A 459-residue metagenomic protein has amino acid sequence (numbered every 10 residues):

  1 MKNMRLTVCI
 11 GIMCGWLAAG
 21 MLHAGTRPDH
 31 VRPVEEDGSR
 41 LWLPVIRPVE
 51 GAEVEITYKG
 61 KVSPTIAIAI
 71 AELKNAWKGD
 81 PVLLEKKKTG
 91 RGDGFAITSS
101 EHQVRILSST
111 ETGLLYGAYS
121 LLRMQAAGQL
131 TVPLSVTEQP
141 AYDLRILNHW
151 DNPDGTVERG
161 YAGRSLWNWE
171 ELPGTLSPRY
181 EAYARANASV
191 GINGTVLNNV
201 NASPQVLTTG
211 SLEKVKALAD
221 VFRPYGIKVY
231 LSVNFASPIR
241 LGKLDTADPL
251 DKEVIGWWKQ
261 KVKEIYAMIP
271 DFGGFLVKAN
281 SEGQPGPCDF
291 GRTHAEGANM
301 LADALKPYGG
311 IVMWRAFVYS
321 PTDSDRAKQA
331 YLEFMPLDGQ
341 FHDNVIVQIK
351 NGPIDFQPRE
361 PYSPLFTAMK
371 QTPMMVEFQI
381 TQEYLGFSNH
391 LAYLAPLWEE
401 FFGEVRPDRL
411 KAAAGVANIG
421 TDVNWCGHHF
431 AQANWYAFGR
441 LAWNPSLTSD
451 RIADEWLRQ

Functional and structural regions predicted by a protein language model:
K2-R5, A267, P285, R292-Q459: Substrate-binding groove of N-acetylhexosamine-processing glycoside hydrolases
C9-G20: Bacterial N-terminal signal peptides
A24-V104, S109-T112, T131-P133: Acidic, contiguous N-terminal accessory segments
G51-E53, L144, G226, F272-G274 (+3 more regions): A general structural motif
I56-P64, L107-S108, W169-P173, P287-F290 (+1 more regions): Second-shell loop/turn segments in exported
P64, A69-E72, G90-G94, S99-L276 (+2 more regions): Feature activates predominantly on carbohydrate-active enzymes
H149-D151, N199, L231-F235, A279 (+3 more regions): A cross-domain feature marking catalytic cores of carbohydrate-active enzymes and several ubiquitous metabolic/repair
D154-V157, N187, N201-V206, A236-R240 (+6 more regions): Flexible loop/turn segments at secondary-structure boundaries
